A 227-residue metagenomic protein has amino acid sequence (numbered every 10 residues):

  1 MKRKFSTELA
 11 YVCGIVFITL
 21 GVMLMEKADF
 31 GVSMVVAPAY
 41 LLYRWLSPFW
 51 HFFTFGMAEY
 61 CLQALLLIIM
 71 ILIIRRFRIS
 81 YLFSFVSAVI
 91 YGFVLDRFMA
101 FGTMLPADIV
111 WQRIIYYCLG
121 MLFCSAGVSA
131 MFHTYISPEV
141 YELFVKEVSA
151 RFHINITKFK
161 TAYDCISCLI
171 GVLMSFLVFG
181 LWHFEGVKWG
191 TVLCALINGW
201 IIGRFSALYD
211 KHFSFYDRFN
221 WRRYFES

Functional and structural regions predicted by a protein language model:
M1-S227: Core subunits and conserved enzymes of cellular information-processing and envelope-translocation systems across
